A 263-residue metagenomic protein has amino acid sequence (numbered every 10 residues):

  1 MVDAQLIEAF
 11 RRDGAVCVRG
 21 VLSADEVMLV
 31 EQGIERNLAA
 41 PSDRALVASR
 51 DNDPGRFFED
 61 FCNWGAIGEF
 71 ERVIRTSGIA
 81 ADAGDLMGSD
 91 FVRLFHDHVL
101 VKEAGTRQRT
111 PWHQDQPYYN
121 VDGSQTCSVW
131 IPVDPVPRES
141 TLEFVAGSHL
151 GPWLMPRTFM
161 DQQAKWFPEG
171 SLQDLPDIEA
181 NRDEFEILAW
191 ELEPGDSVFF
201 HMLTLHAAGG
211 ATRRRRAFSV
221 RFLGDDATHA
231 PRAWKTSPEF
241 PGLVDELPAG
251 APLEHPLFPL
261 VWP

Functional and structural regions predicted by a protein language model:
M1-D13, R19-W112, Y118-N120, K235 (+1 more regions): Non-heme Fe(II)-dependent double-stranded beta-helix
G33, A40, R44-N52, R157-F159 (+2 more regions): Non-heme Fe(II)/2-oxoglutarate
I79, S89, A104-R107, S124 (+4 more regions): Short, charged/polar surface micro-motifs in flexible loops or helix N-caps
D90-V92, H96-D97, Q108-T110, Q125-I131 (+2 more regions): Generic beta-strand structural signal
H98, Q114, I131-P135, F144-A146: Short, structured patches in soluble enzyme cores that scaffold and shape functional sites
Q114-T126, F185-E186, L192, R213-R214: A short beta-loop-beta micro-motif enriched in histidine and acidic residues
N120-P137, E191, F199, R221-D225: Short, conserved beta-strand element in jelly-roll/cupin
R138-T204: Double-stranded beta-helix
